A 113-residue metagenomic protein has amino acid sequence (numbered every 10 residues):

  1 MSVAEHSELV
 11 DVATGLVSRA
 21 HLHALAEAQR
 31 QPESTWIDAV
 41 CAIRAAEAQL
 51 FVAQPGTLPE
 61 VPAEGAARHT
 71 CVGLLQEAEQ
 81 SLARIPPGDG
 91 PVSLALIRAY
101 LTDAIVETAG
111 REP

Functional and structural regions predicted by a protein language model:
M1-A39: Short terminal alpha-helical segments
M1-V3, A53-A67, V72, A78 (+1 more regions): Long, compositionally biased, intrinsically disordered segments
E5-E8, Q31-C41, V92, L96 (+2 more regions): Extended non-catalytic scaffolding segments
L9-A13, A39, A67-L74, I97: Amphipathic alpha-helix face/heptad-repeat signature
G15-H21, V52-P55, L75, L101-T102: Short, flexible coil/linker elements and helix-boundary hinge sites characteristic of intrinsically disordered
A20-T35, T57, S81-D89, T108-E112: Secondary-structure edge/capping motif, primarily at the C-terminal ends of alpha-helices and the immediately following
E27-H69: Amphipathic alpha-helical interaction modules
T70-P113: Amphipathic alpha-helical binding modules
